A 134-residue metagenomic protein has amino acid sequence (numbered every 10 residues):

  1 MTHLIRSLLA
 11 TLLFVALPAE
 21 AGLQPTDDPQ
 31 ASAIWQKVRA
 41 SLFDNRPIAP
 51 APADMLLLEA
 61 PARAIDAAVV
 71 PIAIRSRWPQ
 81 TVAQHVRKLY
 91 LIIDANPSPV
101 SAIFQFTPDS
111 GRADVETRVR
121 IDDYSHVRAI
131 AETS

Functional and structural regions predicted by a protein language model:
M1-L8: Bacterial N-terminal signal peptides that target proteins for export
T11-F14: Short, linear, compositionally biased motifs with a strong N-terminal bias
A16-P18: N-terminal signal peptide c-region/cleavage motif recognized by signal peptidases
L23-S134: A general "mature secreted/periplasmic domain" signal
